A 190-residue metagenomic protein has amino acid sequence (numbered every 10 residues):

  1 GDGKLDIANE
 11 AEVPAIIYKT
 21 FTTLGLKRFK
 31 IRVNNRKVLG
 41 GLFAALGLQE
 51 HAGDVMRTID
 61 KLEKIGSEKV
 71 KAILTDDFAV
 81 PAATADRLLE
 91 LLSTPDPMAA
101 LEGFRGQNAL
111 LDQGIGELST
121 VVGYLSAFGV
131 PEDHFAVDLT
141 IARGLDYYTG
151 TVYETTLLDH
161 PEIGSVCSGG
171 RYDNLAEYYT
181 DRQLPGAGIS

Functional and structural regions predicted by a protein language model:
G1-K27, K37, G41, G47-L48 (+1 more regions): Positively charged, Gly/Ser-enriched RNA/tRNA-binding surfaces
N34: Acidic/histidine-rich, metal-coordinating catalytic segments
L42-A45, D54-R57: Internal hydrophobic scaffold segments of catalytic domains
E50-A52: Long, internal stretches of domain cores in catalytic or enzyme-like folds, emphasizing the mature domain core
V55-T58, L62-K69: A glycine-rich helix N-cap at a beta->alpha junction
